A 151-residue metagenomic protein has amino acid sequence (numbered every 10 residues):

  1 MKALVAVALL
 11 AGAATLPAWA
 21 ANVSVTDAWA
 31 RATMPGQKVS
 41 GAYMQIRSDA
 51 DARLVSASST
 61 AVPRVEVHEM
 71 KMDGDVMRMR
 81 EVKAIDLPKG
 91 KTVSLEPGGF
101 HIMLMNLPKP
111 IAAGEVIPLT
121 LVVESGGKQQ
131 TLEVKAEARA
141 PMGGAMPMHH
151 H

Functional and structural regions predicted by a protein language model:
M1-V5: Bacterial Sec-dependent N-terminal signal peptides
V7-A8, A18: Cleavable N-terminal signal peptides
A13-A20: N-terminal signal peptide c-region/cleavage motif recognized by signal peptidases
A21-H151: Compact, glycine-rich, soluble single-domain proteins
